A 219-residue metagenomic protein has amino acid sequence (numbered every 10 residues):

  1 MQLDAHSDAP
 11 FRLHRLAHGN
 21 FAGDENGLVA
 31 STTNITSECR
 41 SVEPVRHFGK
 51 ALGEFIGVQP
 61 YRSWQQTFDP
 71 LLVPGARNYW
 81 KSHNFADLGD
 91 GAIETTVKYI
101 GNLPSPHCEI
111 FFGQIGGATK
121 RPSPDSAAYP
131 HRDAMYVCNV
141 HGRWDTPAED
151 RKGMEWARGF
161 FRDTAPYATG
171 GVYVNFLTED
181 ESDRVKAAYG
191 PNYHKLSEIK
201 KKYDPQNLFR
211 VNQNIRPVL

Functional and structural regions predicted by a protein language model:
M1-L219: Soluble FAD-dependent oxygen oxidases
